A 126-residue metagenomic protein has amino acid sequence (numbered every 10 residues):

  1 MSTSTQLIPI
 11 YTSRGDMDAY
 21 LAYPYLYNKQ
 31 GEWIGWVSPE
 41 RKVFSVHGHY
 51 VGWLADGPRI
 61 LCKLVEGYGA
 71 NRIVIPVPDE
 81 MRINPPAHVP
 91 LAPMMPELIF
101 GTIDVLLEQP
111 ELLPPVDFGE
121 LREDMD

Functional and structural regions predicted by a protein language model:
M1-I34: N-terminal leader/targeting segments and the first structural element of proteins
M1-I8, H49, A55-D126: Long terminal segments
R14, Q30, H47, P93-P96: Preference for short coil/turn "hinge" residues that link or interrupt alpha-helices
P24-Y25, Q30-G57: Compact, well-ordered interaction domains used in eukaryotic information-processing assemblies
